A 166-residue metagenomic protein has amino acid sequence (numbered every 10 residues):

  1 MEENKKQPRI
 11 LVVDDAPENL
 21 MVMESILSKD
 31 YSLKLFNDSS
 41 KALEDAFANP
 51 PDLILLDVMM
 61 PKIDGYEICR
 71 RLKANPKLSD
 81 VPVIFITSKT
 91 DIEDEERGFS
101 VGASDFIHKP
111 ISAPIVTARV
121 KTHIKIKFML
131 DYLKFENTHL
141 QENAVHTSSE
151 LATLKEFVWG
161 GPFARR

Functional and structural regions predicted by a protein language model:
M1-L11, D15, V158, F163: Non-catalytic signal-transmission and effector/linker regions of two-component phosphorelay proteins
D14, D57, T87: Active-site residues of response regulator receiver
Y31-D38, D45: Short hydrophobic/Thr-rich beta-strand motif most characteristic of the beta2 strand and flanking loop of CheY-like
N49-M60: Active-site beta3 strand of CheY-like receiver
M60, L72, G98: Receiver (REC) domain active-site loop signature in two-component systems and cognate sites in sensor histidine kinases
M60-K62, S79, D91, K109: The feature encodes the CheY-like receiver
